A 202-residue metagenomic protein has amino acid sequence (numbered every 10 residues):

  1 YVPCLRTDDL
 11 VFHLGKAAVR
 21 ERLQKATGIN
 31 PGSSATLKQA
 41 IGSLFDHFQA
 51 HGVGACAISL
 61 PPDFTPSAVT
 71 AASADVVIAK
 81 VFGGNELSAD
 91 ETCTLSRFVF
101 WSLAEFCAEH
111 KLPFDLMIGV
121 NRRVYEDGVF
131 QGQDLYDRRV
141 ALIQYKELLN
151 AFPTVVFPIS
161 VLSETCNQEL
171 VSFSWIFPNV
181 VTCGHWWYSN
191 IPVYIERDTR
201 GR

Functional and structural regions predicted by a protein language model:
Y1, V180-V181: Short, conserved active-site loop motifs that form the nucleotide-linked donor/cofactor pocket
Y1-P31: A contiguous, mid-domain pocket- or channel-lining segment that forms the substrate-recognition surface
V2-R6, A57, R202: Extended hydrophobic secondary-structure segments that form protein cores and membrane-embedded regions
D8-L10, E164, W187-S189: Residue-level detector of flexible, active-site-proximal loop/helix-junction positions within diverse enzyme catalytic
F12-K16, I191-E196: Short, charged, surface-exposed secondary-structure boundary motifs
R22-I159, T165-V180, I195-G201: Histidine/acidic residue-rich metal-binding segments in metalloenzymes
V181-P192: His/Asp/Glu-enriched short active-site or ligand-binding loop at hydrolase and phosphoryl-transfer sites
